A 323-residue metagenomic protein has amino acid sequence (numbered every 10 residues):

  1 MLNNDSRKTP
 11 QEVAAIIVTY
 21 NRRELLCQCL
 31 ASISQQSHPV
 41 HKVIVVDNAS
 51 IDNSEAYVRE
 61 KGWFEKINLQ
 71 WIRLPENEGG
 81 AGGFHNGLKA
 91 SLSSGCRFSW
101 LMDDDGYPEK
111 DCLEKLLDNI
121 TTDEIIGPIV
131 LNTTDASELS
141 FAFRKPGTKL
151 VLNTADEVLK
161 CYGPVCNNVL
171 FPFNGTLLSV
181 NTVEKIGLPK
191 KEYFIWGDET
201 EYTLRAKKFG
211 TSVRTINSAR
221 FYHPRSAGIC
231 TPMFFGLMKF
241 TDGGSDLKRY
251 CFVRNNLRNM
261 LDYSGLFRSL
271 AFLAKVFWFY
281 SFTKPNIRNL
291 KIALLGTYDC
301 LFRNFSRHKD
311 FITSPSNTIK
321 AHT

Functional and structural regions predicted by a protein language model:
A31-H41: Short, acidic, metal-binding catalytic loop of nucleotide-sugar glycosyltransferases
S32, D47-Y57, E76, G106: A conserved acidic beta->alpha catalytic loop
L74-S94: Glycine-rich, basic loop-to-helix element that forms the pyrophosphate-binding segment of sugar-nucleotide handling
C96-D105: Short beta-strand-to-loop acidic/aromatic patch adjacent to the donor-nucleotide binding site
D111-R144: Conserved donor NDP-sugar-binding/catalytic core segment of glycosyltransferases
V158-L178: A recurrent flexible, glycine/aromatic-enriched loop bordering the glycosyltransferase active site that acts as
T176, T182-G187, E192-A219: A short, conserved alpha-helix in the catalytic core of glycosyltransferases
L261-T323: Non-catalytic, C-terminal membrane-associated alpha-helical segments of glycosyltransferases
